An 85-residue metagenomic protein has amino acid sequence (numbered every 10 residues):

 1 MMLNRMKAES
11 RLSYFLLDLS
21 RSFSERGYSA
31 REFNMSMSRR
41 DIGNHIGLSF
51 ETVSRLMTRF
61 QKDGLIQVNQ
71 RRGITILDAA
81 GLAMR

Functional and structural regions predicted by a protein language model:
M1-S13: A small-molecule sensor/coupling module
F15-L19: Short amphipathic alpha-helical elements of helix-turn-helix/winged-helix folds
S22-R85: Phosphate-/nucleic-acid-contacting segments
